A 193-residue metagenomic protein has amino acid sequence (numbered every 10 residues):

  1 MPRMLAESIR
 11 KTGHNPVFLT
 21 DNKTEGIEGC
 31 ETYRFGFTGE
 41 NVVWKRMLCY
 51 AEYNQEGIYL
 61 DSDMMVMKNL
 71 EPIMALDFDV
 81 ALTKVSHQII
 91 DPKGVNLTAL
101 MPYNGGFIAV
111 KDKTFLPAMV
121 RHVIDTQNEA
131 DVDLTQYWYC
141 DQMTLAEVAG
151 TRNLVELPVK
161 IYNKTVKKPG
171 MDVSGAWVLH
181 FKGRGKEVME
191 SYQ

Functional and structural regions predicted by a protein language model:
M1-G39, L179-Q193: N-terminal anchoring/stem segment of glycosyltransferases
R3, E7, W44, L48 (+1 more regions): A structural signal for well-ordered alpha-helical segments within the folded catalytic domains of diverse enzymes
I9, P16, Y50, D63 (+3 more regions): A residue-level signal for conserved active-site and pocket-lining positions in enzyme catalytic cores
G13-N22, I58-D63, V80-L82, E156-P158 (+1 more regions): Short, hydrophobic beta-strand segments that form beta-sheet elements in well-ordered domains
F18-G26, M64-E71, S86, K160-N163 (+1 more regions): Short, polar loop motifs at secondary-structure junctions
G26-P92, A109-K113: GT-A fold catalytic core of metal-dependent nucleotide-sugar glycosyltransferases, centered on the diacidic
V95-A109, Y137: A recurrent flexible, glycine/aromatic-enriched loop bordering the glycosyltransferase active site that acts as
K113-Y192: Catalytic core and acceptor-binding pocket of nucleotide-sugar-dependent glycosyltransferases
